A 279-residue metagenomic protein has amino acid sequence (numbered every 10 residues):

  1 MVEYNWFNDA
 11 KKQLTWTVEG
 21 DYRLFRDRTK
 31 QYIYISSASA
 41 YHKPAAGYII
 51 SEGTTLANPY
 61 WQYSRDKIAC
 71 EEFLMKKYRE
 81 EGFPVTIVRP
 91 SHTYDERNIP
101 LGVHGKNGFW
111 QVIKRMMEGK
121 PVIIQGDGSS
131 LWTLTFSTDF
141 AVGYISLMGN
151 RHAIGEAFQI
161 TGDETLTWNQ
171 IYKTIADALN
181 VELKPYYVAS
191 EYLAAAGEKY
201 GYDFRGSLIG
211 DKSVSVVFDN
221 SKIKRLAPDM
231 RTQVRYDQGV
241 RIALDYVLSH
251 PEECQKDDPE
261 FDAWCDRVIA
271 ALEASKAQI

Functional and structural regions predicted by a protein language model:
V2-Q13, S36-S39: Conserved NAD(P)H cofactor-binding loop of Rossmann-fold oxidoreductase domains
N5, I33-S36, R89-S91, T161: Active-site beta-alpha turn of Rossmann-fold NAD(P)-dependent dehydrogenases/reductases
E19-T86: Conserved Rossmann-fold NAD(P)-dependent oxidoreductase catalytic core, especially the SDR/UDP-sugar
Y48-E72, H92, G102-W110, T133-L134 (+2 more regions): Short-chain dehydrogenase/reductase
E80-L131, S137, I175: NAD(P)-dependent short-chain dehydrogenase/reductase
L131, K212-S215: Glycine/small-residue-rich pyrophosphate-binding loop that anchors the diphosphate of NDP-sugar donors
T133-F140, R235: A conserved structural motif in NAD(P)-dependent oxidoreductases
S146-L208, N220, R225, I242 (+2 more regions): Mid/C-terminal beta-alpha module of Rossmann-like enzyme folds, strongest in SDR-family dehydrogenases/epimerases
